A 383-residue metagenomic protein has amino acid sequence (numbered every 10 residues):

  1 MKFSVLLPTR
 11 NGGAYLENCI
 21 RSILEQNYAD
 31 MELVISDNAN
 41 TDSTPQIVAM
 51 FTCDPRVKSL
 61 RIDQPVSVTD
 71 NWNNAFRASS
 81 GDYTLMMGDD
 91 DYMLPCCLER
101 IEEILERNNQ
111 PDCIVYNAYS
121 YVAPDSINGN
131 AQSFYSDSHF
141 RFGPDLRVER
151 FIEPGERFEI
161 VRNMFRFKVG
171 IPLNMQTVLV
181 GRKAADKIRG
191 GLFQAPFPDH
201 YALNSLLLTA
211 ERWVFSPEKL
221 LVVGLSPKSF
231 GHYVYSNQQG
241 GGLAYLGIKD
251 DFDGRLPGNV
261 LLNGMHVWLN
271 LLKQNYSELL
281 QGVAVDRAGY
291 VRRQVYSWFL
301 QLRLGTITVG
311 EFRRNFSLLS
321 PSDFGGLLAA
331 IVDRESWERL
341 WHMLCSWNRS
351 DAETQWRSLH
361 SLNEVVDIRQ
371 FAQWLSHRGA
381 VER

Functional and structural regions predicted by a protein language model:
M1-Q238: Nucleotide-sugar donor-binding/catalytic module of glycosyltransferases that assemble extracellular/cell-envelope
N117, K219-R383: C-terminal subregions of glycosyltransferases and related glycan-biosynthesis enzymes
